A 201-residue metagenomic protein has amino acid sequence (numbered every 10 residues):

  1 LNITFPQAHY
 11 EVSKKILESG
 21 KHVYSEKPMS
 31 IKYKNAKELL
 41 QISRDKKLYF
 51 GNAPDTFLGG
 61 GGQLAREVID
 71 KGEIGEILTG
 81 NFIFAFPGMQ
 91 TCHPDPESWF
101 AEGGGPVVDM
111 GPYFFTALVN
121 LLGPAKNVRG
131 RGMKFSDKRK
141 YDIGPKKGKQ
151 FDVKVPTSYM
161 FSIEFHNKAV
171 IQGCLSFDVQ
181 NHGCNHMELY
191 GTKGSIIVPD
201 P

Functional and structural regions predicted by a protein language model:
T4-F5, L175: Short glycine-/small-residue-rich Rossmann-like dinucleotide-binding loops
F5-P6, Y10-F57, G72: Beta-strand-loop-alpha-helix segment that lines the small-molecule cofactor/substrate pocket of alpha/beta enzymes
H9-Y10, Q90, K138, N181: Glycine/Thr-rich phosphate-binding loops of Rossmann-like dinucleotide-binding domains
E11, K15, E38, G60 (+3 more regions): Alpha-helical elements of Rossmann-like donor-binding domains used by nucleotide-donor carbohydrate transfer enzymes
K21, L48-Y49, E76-L78, N167-I171: Short, well-ordered coil/turn segments that N-cap beta-strands
S25, F50-N52, N81, G173 (+1 more regions): Hydrophobic residues in well-ordered beta-strands that form the structural core
T56-D152: Predominantly a Rossmann-like dinucleotide-binding segment in NAD(P)-dependent oxidoreductases
T116-P201: Contiguous beta-strand/loop segments that form the cofactor/metal-binding neighborhood of enzyme cores
